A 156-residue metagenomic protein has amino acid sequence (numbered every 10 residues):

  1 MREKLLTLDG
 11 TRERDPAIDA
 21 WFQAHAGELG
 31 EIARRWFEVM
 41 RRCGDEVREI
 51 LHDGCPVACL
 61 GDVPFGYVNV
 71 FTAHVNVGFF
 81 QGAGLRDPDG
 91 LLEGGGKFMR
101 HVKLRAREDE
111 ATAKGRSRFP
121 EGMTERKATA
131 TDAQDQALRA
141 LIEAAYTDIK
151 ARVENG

Functional and structural regions predicted by a protein language model:
M1-G156: Charge-dense, helix-prone N-terminal extensions
